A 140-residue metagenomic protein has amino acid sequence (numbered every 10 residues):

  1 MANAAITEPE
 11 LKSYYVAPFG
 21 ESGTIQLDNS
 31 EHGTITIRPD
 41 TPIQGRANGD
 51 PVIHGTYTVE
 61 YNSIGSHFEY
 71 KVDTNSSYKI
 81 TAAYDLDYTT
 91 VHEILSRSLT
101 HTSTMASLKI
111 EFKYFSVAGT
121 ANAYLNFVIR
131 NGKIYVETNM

Functional and structural regions predicted by a protein language model:
M1-Y61: N-terminal prepro-regions of secreted/extracellular proteins
R38-M140: Mature secreted bioactive peptide module from preproproteins
